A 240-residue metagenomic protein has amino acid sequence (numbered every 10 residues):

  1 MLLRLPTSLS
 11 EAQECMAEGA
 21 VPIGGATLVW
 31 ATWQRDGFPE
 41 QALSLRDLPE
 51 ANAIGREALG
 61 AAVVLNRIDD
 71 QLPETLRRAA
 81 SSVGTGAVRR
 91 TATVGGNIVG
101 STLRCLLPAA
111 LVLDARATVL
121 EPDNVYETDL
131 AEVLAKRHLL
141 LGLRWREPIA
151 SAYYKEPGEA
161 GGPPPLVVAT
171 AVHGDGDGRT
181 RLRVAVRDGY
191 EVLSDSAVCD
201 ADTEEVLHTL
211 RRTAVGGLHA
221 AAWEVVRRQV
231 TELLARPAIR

Functional and structural regions predicted by a protein language model:
M1-R240: C-terminal structural segment of proteins
